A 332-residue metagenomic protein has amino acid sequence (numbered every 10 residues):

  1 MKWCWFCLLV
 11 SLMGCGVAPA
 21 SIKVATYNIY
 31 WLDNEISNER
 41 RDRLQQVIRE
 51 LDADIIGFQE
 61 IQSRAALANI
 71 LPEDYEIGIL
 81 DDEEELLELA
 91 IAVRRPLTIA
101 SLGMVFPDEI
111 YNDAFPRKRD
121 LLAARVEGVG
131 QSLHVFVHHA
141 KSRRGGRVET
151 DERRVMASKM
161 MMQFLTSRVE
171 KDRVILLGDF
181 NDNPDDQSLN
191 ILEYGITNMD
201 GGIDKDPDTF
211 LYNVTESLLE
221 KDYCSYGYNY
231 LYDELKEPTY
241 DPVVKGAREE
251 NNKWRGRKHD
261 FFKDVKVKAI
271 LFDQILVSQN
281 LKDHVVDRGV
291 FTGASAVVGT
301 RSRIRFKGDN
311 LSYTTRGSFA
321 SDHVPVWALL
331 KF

Functional and structural regions predicted by a protein language model:
K2-C7: Sec-dependent signal peptide recognition, specifically the positively charged N-region followed immediately by
L8-S21: Bacterial Sec-dependent signal peptides at the C-terminal "C-region" and cleavage site
V24-I29, L44-L67, V135, M161-L192 (+3 more regions): Active-site beta-strand/loop signature of hydrolases that rely on acidic residues for catalysis
T26-R41, I110-D113, R144-R153: Acidic/histidine-rich helix-loop elements that form or flank divalent-metal/phosphate-binding sites at the catalytic
N34-I36, A65-N69, L87-E88, R144-R147 (+2 more regions): Extracytoplasmic/secreted cell-surface and envelope-processing proteins
I55, Q59-K141: Structured beta-strand-rich core segments of catalytic domains in phosphoester-bond hydrolases
V129-K159, Q163, R168, D186: Metal-dependent phosphoester/phosphodiester hydrolase catalytic core
S167-D172, D182-F332: Metal-dependent phosphoester-hydrolase catalytic domains
